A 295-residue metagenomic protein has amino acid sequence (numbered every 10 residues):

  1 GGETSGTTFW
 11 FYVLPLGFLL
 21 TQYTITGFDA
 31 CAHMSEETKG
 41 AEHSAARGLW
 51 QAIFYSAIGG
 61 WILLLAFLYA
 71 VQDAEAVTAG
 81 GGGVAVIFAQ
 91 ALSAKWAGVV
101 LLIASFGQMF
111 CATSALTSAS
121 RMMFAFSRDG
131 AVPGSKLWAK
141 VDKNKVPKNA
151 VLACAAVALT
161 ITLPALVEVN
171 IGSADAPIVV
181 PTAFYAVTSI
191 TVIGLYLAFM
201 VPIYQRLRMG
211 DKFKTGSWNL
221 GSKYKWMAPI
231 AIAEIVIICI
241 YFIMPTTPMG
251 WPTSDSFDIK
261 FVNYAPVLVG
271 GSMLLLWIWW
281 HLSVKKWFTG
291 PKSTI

Functional and structural regions predicted by a protein language model:
G1-S5, G48-T113, V132-I190: TM-loop-TM module centered on a large, flexible mid-protein loop between adjacent transmembrane helices in multi-pass
L20-T38, K95-G134, Y185-F199: Membrane-helix boundary/coupling elements in multi-pass transport proteins
T26-L63, R128, V132-K140, P291-I295: Hydrophobic, small-residue-rich membrane helices and short re-entrant helix-turn-helix hairpins that build
L64-V71, M122, T162-N170, M200-G210 (+2 more regions): Transmembrane helix-loop junctions and nearby membrane-interface residues
N144-C154, K223-E234: Select subsegments of transmembrane alpha-helices in polytopic membrane proteins, especially boundary-proximal
A158, A231-P248: Hydrophobic alpha-helical transmembrane segments in multi-pass integral membrane proteins
I203-M227, P245-I295: Terminal cytosolic tails of multi-pass membrane transporters, especially the segment immediately following the final
